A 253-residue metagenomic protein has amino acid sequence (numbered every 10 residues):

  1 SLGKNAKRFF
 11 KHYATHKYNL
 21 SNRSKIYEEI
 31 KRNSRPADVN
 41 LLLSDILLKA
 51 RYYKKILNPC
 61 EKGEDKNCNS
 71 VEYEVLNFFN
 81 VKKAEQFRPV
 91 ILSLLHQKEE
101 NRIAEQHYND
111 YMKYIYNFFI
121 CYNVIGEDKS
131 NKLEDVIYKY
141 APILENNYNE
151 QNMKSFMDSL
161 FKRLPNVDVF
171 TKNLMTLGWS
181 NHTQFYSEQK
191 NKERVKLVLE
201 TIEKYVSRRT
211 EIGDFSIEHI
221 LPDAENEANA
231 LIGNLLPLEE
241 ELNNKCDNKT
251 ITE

Functional and structural regions predicted by a protein language model:
S1-E193: A cross-family structural signal marking well-folded subdomains
E150-E253: Betabetaalpha-Me/HNH-type nuclease active-site subdomain
